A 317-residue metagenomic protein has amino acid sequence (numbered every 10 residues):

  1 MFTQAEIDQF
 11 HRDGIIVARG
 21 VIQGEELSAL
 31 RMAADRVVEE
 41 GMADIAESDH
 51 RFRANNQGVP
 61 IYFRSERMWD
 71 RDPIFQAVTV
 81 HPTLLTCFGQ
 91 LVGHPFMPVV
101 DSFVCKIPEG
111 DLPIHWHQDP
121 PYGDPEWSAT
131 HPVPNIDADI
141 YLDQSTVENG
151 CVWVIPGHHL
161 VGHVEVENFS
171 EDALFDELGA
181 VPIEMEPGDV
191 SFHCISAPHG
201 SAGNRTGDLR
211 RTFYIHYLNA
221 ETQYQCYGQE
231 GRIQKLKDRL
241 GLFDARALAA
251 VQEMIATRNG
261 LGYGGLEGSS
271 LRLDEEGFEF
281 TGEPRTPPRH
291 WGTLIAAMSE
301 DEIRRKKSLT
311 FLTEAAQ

Functional and structural regions predicted by a protein language model:
M1-R12, R19-W127: Non-heme Fe(II)-dependent double-stranded beta-helix
E40, S48-R51, A197-P198, A202-Q317: Non-heme Fe(II)/2-oxoglutarate
G89-M97, H131-P132, L142-E148: Secondary-structure boundary elements
D101-F103, A138-I140, F213-Y217: A structural signal for short, well-ordered beta-strand segments
Q118-E126, I140, S170, F175-E177: Active-site glycine-rich loop that binds ribose-phosphate moieties when present
P132, Q144-A202, L218, T222 (+2 more regions): Double-stranded beta-helix
I136, G150, R211: Change "...and in nucleic-acid phosphodiester-cleaving endonucleases..." to "...and in nucleic-acid processing enzymes
